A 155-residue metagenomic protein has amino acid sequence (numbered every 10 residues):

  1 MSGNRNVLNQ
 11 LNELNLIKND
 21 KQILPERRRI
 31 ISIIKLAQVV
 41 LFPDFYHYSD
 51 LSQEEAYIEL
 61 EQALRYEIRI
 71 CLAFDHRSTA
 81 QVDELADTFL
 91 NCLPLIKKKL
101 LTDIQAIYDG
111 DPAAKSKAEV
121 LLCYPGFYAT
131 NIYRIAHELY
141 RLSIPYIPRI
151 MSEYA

Functional and structural regions predicted by a protein language model:
M1-E153: Terminal amphipathic alpha-helical/low-complexity segments used for targeting or macromolecular assembly
